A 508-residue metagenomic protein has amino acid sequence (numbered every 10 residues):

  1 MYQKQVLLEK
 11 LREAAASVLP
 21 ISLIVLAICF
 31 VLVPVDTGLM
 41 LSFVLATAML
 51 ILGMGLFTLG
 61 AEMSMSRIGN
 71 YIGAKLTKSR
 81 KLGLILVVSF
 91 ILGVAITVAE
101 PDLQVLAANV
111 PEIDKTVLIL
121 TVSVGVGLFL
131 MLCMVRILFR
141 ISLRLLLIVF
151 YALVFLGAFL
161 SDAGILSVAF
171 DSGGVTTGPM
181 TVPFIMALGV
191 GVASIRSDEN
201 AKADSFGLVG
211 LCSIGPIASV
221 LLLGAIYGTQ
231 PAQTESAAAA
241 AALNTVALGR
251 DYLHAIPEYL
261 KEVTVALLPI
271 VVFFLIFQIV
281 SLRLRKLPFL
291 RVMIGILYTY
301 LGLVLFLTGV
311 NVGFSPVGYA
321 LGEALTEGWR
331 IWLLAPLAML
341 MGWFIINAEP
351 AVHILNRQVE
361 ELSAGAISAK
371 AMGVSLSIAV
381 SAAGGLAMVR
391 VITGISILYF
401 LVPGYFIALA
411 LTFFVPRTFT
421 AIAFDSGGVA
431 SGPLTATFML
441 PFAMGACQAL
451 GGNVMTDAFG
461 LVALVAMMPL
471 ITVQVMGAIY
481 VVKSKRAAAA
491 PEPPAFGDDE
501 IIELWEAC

Functional and structural regions predicted by a protein language model:
M1-A14, V18, G69-G83, S197-L208 (+6 more regions): Intrinsically disordered, low-complexity non-transmembrane regions of multi-pass membrane transporters
Y2-K4, C133-V149, A163-G164, R196-A241 (+4 more regions): Juxtamembrane and boundary regions of transmembrane helices in multi-pass small-molecule transporters and channels
L8-A14, V35-L45, T77, V110-I119 (+7 more regions): Interfacial loop-to-helix junctions that mark the boundaries of transmembrane helices in multi-pass membrane
L11-S17, L41-T47, K75-G83, L143-I148 (+3 more regions): Alpha-helical transmembrane segments and their helix-start/interface "positive-inside/aromatic belt" motifs in integral
L19-L32, A46-L56, V88-A95, G125-R136 (+10 more regions): Hydrophobic core segments of alpha-helical transmembrane domains in multi-pass membrane transport and ion-translocation
A27-L41, A61-N70, A95-V110, F129-I141 (+11 more regions): Transmembrane helix-loop junctions in multi-pass membrane proteins
A74, L82-L153, I331-T412: Helix-loop-helix junctions within the multi-pass membrane cores of secondary transporters/permeases
A238-A351: Transmembrane helical segments that form the transport core of multi-pass membrane transport proteins
